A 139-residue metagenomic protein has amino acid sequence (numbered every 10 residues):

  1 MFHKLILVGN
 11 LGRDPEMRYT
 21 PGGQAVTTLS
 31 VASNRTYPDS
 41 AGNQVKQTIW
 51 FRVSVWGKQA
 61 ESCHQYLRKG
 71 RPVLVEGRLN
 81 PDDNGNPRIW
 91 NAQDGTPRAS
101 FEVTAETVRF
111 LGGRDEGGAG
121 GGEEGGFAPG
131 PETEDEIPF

Functional and structural regions predicted by a protein language model:
M1-F2, R18-G23, D39-Q44, D94-T96 (+1 more regions): Acidic, gly/ser/pro-rich intrinsically disordered tails
K4-T48, N84-I89, A99: Core FKBP-type peptidyl-prolyl cis-trans isomerase
L5, G9-R13, V31, K69-P81 (+1 more regions): OB-fold and OB-like beta-barrel modules that bind single-stranded nucleic acids
P15, R35, Q59, D83 (+1 more regions): A generic structural motif
T48-K58: Beta-strand/loop nucleic-acid-binding surfaces
W56-I89, T96-P97: Beta-rich strand-turn-strand
E102: Short aromatic/basic micro-patch
